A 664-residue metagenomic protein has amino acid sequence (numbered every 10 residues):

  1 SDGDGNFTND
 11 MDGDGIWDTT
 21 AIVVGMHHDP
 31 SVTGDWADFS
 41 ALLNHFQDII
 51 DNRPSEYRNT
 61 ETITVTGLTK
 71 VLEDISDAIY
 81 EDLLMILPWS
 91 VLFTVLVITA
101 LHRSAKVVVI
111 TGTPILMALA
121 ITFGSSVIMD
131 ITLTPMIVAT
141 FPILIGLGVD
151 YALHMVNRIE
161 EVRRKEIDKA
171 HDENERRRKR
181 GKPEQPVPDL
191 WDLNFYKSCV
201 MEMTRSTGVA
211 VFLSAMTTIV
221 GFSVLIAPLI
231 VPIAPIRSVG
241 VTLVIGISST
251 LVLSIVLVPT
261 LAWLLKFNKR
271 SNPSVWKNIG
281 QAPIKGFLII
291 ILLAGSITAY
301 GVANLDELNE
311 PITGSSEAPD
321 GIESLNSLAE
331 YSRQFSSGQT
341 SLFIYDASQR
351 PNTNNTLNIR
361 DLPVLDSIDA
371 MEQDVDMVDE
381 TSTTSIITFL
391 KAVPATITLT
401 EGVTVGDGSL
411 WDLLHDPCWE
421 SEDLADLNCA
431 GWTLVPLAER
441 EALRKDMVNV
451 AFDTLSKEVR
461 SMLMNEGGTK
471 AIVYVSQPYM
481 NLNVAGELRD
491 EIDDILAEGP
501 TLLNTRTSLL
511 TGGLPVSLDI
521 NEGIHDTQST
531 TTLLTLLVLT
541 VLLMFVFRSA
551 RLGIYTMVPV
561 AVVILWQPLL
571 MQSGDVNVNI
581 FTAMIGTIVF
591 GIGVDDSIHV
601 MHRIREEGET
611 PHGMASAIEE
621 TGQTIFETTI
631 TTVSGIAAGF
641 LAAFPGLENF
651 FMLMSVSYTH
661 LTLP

Functional and structural regions predicted by a protein language model:
S1-P30, A37, A41, K70-D77 (+2 more regions): Extracytoplasmic
D2-P54, E61-L68, L72, S76-A78 (+4 more regions): A short beta-strand structural signal in non-transmembrane regions
S31-T313, M480, D490, A497-P664: Membrane-embedded transmembrane helical bundles of large multi-pass transporters/channels
G280, G286-I290, A294-P436: Juxtamembrane segments of multi-pass membrane proteins
T313-G321, R350-P363, S461-M464, S476-V484 (+4 more regions): Short, contiguous acidic/charged loop-to-helix segments that flank catalytic cores in large enzymes
P319-A329, V450-S456, H525: A general structural motif
G338-L342, E380, V459, G467-I472 (+4 more regions): Active-site lining segments that contact anionic ligands and/or coordinate catalytic metals
